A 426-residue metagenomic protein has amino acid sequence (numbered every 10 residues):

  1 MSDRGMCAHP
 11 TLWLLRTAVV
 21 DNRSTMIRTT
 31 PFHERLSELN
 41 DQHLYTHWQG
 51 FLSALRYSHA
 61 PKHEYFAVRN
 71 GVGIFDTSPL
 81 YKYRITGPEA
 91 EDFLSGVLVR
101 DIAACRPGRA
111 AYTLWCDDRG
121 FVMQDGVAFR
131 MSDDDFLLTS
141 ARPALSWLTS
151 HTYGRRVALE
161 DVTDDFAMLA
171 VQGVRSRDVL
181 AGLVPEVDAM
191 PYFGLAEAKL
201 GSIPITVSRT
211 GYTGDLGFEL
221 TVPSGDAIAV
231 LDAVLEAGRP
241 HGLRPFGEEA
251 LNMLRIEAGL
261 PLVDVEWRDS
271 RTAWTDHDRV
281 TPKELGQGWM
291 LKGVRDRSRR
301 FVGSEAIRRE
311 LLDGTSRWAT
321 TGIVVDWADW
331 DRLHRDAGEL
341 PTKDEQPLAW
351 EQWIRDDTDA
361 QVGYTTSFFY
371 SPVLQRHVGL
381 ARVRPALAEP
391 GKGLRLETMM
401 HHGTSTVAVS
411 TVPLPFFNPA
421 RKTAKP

Functional and structural regions predicted by a protein language model:
G5-T11: N-terminal amphipathic/hydrophobic targeting modules at extreme N-termini, encompassing cleavable Sec/SRP-type signal
W13-L15, V19-D41, W48-R56, F129-P426: Conserved, structured C-terminal
W13-T113, F121: Acidic, proline/glycine-enriched N-terminal capping motif
E64, P79, E89-L94, A111 (+5 more regions): Generic hydrophobic, aliphatic-rich segments that mediate packing or membrane embedding
I74, A103-R106, L114-F121, G126-S132 (+2 more regions): Short, charge-rich binding segments
L80, Y112-W115, G126, Q287 (+1 more regions): Long, contiguous hydrophobic alpha-helical segments, chiefly transmembrane helices and signal peptides
P88-Q124, S176-I203: Internal amphipathic helical hairpin motif
